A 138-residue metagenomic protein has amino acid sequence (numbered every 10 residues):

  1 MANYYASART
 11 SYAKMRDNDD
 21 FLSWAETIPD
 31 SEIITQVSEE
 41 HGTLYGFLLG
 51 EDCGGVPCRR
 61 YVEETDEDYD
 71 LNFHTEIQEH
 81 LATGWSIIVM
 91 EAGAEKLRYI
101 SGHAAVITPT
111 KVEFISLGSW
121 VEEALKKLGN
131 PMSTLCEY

Functional and structural regions predicted by a protein language model:
M1-I28, E137-Y138: Short, extreme N-terminal segment that most often corresponds to the first beta-strand
P29, S38-Y138: Charged interaction segments
I33: Ligand-binding pocket scaffold of soluble enzyme catalytic domains
